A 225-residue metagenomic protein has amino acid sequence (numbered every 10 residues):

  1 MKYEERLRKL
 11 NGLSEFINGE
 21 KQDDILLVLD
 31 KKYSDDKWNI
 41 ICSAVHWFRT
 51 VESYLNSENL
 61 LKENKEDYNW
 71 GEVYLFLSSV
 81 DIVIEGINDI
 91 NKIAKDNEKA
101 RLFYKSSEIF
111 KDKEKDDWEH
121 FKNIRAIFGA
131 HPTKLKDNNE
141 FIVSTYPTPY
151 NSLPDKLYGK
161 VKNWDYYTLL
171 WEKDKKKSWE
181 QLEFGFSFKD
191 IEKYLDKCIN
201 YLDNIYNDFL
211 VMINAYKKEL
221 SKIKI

Functional and structural regions predicted by a protein language model:
M1-N39, K105-I225: Acidic, Ser/Thr/Gly/Pro-rich intrinsically disordered interaction regions
L27-L60, W70-K99: Short, contiguous, well-structured surface segments enriched in hydrophobic/aromatic residues
L55-D67, N214-I225: A long, hydrophobic alpha-helical segment
L61-Y68, N97-F110: Short linear interaction motifs
